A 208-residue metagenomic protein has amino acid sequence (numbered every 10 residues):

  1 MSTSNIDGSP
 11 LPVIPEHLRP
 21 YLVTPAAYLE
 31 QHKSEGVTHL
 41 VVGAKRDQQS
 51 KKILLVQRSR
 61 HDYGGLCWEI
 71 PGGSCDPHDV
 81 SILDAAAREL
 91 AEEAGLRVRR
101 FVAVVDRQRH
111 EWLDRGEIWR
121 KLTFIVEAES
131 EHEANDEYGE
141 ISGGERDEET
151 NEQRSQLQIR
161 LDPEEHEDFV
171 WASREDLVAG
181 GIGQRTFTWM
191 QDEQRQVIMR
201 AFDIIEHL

Functional and structural regions predicted by a protein language model:
S2, Y63-L66, N135-L208: Nudix hydrolase/Nudix homology domain
S2-L40: Acidic, metal-coordinating catalytic segment for phosphate/diphosphate chemistry, firing primarily on the Nudix
Y21-E30, E111-L113, S155-Q158: Short, P/G- and charge-enriched loop/turn segments at secondary-structure junctions
S34-T38, E117-T123, H166: Short hydrophobic/aromatic beta-strand or adjacent loop that forms the aromatic wall/cage of a ligand/substrate-binding
V41-G43, T123-E127, V170-S173: Short, well-ordered beta-strand micro-motif
G43, Q48-E92: Conserved Nudix-box catalytic region and its N-terminal flanking loop in Nudix hydrolases and closely related
C75, V98, A128, H166 (+1 more regions): Hydrophobic pocket-lining residues within nucleotide cofactor-binding pockets
G95-L157: Active-site segment of metal-dependent pyrophosphate-handling enzymes, primarily the Nudix hydrolase catalytic core
